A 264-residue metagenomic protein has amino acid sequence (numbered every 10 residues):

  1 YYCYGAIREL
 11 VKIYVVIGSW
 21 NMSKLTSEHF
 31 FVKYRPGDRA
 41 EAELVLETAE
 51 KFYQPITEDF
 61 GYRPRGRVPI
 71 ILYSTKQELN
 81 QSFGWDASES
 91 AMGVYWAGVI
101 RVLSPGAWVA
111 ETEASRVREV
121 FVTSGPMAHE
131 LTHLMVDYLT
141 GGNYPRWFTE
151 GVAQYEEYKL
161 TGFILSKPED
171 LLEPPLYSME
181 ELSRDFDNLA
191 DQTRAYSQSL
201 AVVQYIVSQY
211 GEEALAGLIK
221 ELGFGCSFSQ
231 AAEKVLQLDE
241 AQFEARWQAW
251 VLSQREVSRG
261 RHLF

Functional and structural regions predicted by a protein language model:
Y1-C3, I13, K33, V94 (+2 more regions): Intrinsically disordered, low-complexity N-terminal regions enriched in serine/proline/glycine with scattered basic
Y1-L25, L252-F264: N-terminal low-structure segments adjacent to metalloprotease catalytic domains across cellular compartments
W20-P145, F163-I164, S227-A231: Juxtacatalytic substrate-recognition/specificity segment
M92-L103, F121-P126, L134, Y138-F264: Acidic/His/Gly-enriched intrinsically disordered linker/tail segments that often contain short helix/coil "MoRF-like"
